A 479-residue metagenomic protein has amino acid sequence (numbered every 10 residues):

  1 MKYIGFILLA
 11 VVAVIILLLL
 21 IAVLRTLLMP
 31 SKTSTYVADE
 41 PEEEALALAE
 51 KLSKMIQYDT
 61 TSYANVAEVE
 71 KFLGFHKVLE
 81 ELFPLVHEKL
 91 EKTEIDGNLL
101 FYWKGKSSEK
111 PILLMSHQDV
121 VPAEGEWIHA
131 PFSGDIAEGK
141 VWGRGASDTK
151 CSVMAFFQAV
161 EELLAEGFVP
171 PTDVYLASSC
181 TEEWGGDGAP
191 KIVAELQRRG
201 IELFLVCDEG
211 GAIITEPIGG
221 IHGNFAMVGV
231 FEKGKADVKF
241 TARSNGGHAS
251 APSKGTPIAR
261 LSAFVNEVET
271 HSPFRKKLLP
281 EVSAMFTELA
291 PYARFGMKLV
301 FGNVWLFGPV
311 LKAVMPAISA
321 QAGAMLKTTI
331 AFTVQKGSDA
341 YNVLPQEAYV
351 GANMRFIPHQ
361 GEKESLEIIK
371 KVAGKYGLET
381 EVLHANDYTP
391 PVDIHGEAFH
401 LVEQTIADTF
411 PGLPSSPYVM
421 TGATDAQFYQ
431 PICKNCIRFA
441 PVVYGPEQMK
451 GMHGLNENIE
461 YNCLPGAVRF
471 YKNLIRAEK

Functional and structural regions predicted by a protein language model:
M1-A13: Feature marks short, highly hydrophobic, charge-poor N-terminal signal-anchor/signal peptide-like helices that anchor
V12-R144, A165-P170: Acidic/His- and Gly-rich active-site-bordering loop/insert found across diverse amide/peptide-bond hydrolases
K92, Y102, S107, I214-T215 (+5 more regions): An extended, acidic, His-containing surface patch that forms the Zn2+-binding/catalytic region of metallohydrolases
Q118-D119, V268-P273, K370-L378: A common structural junction motif
V141, S147-M227: Acidic/histidine-rich catalytic neighborhood of metal-dependent amide-processing enzymes
K191-E195, S250-P273: A short core secondary-structure module
F231, P252-K254, G323, A340-P345: Short, solvent-exposed beta-strand/turn "edge" segments of beta-rich domains on protein surfaces
G255, E364-A373: Short amphipathic alpha-helices in soluble, non-transmembrane regions that often serve as interface/regulatory elements
